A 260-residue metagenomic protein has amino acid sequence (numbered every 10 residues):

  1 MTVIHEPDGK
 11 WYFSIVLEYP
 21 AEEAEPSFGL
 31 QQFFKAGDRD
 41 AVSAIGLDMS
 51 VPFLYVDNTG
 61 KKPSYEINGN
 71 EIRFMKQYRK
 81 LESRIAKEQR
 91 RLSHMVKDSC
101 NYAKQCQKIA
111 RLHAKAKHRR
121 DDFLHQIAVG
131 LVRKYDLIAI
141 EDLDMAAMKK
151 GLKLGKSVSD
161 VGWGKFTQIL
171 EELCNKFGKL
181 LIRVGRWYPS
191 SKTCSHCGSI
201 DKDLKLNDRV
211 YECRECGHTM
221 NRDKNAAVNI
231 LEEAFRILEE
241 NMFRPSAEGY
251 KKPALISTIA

Functional and structural regions predicted by a protein language model:
M1: A basic, amphipathic helix-loop patch mediating RNA/tRNA/ribosome contacts
H5-T167, E240-A260: Substrate-contacting helices/loops that form the catalytic groove of nucleic-acid and nucleotide-polymer processing
A41, S157, V161-A260: Positively charged, low-complexity nucleic-acid-binding target-recognition regions
